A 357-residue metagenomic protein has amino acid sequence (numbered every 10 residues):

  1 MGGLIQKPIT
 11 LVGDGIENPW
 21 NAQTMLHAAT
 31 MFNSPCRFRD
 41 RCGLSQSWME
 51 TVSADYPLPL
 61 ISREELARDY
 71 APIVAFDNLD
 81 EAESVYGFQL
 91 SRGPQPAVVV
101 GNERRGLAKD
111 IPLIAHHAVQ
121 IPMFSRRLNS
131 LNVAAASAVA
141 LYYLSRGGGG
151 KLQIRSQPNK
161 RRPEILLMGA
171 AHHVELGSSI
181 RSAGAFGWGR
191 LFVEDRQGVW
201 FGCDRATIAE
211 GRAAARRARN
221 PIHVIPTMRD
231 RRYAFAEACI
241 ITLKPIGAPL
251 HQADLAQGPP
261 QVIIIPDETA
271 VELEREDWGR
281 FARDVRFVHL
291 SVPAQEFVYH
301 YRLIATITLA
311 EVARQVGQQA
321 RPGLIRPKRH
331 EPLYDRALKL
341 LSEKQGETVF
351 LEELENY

Functional and structural regions predicted by a protein language model:
M1-Y357: Post-transcriptional modification and biogenesis factors for structured RNAs of the translation apparatus
